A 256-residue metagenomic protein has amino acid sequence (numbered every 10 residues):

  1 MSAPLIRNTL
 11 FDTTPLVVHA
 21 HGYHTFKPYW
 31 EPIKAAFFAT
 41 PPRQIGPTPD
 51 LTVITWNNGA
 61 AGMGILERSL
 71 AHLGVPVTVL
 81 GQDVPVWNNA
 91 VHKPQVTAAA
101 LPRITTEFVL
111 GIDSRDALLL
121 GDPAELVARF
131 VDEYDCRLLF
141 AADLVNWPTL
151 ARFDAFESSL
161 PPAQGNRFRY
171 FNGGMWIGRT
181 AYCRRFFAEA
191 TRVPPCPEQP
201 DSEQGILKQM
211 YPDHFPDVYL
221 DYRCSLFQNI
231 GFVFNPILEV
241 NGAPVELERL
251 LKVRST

Functional and structural regions predicted by a protein language model:
M1-W30, F168-T256: Catalytic core and acceptor-binding pocket of nucleotide-sugar-dependent glycosyltransferases
S2-L5, M63-I65, V96-A98, P162-Q164: Eukaryotic intrinsically disordered and solvent-exposed regulatory patches
V18-F108, E133-D135, A181: N-terminal anchoring/stem segment of glycosyltransferases
G64, L119-A124, L150-R152, K208-Q209 (+1 more regions): A short acidic (Asp/Glu
E67, A71, A98, V127 (+4 more regions): Amphipathic alpha-helical interaction motifs in eukaryotic regulatory proteins
V77-W87, L139-D143, E198-Q204, D221-L226: A generic structural motif
P85-I112, L118-D122, Y170-F171, S202-L207: A conserved donor-nucleotide-binding helix/loop in the catalytic core of Leloir-type glycosyltransferases
A117-Q164: Conserved donor-nucleotide/metal-binding helix-loop-beta segment in metal-dependent transferases, i.e., the alpha-helix
